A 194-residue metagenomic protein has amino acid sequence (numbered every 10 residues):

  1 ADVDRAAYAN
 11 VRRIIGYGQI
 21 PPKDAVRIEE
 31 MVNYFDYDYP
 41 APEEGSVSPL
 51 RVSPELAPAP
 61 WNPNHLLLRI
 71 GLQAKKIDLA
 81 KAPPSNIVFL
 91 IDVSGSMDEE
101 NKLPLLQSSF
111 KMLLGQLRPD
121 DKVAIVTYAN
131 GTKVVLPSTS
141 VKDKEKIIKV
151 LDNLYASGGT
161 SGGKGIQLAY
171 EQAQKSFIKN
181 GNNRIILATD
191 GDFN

Functional and structural regions predicted by a protein language model:
A1-K75: Subset of Sec-pathway N-terminal targeting signals
L50-N194: Exposed acidic/Ser/Thr-rich ligand/metal-binding surfaces
